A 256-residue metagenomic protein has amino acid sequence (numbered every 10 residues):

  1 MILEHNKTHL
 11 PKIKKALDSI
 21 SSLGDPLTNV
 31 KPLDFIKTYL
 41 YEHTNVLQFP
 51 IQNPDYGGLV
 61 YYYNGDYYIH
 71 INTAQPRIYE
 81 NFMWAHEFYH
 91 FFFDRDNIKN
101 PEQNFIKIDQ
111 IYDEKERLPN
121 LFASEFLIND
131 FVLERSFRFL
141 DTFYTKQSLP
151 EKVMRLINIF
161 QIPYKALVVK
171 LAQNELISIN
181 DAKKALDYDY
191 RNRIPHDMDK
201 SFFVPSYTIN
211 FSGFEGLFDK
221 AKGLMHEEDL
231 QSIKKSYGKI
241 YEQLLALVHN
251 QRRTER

Functional and structural regions predicted by a protein language model:
M1-R256: Active-site hotspot residues in diverse enzymes, especially metal/ion-binding acidic/histidine motifs
